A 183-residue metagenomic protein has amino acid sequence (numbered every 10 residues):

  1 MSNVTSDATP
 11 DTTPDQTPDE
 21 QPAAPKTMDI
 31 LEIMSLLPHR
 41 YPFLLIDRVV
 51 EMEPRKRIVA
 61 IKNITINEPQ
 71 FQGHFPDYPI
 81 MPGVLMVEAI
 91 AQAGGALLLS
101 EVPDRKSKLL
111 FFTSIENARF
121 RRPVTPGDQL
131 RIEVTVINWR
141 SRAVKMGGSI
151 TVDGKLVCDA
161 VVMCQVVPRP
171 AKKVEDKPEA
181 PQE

Functional and structural regions predicted by a protein language model:
S2-M34, C158-E183: Segments adjacent to and within acyl-thioester-processing domains across lipid and secondary-metabolism enzymes
N3, A24-T27, G94-R131, V157-D159 (+1 more regions): Hydrophobic beta-strand-centered segment that forms part of the acyl-chain substrate-binding groove
R40-M81: Catalytic strand-loop segment that frames the active site of acyl-thioester-processing enzymes
V49, E116-D153: Hydrophobic beta-sheet segments that form the core/acyl-binding groove of ACP/CoA-dependent acyl-chain-processing
V50, K56-T65, T125-E133, C158-V161 (+1 more regions): Terminal leader/tail segments of proteins
P54, N67, W139-S141, D153-K155 (+1 more regions): Short coil/turn motifs at secondary-structure junctions
T65-L99, F111-F112: Compact, glycine-rich, soluble single-domain proteins
P79, T151, K155-V157: Hydrophobic small-molecule pocket/channel-lining residues, especially in calycin-type beta-barrels
